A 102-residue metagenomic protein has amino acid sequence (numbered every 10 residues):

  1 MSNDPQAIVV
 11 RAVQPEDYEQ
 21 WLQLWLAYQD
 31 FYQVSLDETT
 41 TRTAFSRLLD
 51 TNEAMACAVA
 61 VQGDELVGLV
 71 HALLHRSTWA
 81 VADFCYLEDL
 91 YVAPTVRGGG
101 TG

Functional and structural regions predicted by a protein language model:
M1-Q6: Basic/polar N-terminal segments that are highly enriched at the extreme N-terminus, encompassing both cleavable
V9-Q23: A short beta-loop-alpha structural element at the N-terminal edge of CoA-dependent acyl/N-acetyltransferase catalytic
L22-R47: Conserved GNAT-fold acetyl-CoA-binding loop/helix
R47-V59: A short helix-loop-beta-strand connector motif used in the catalytic cores of GNAT acetyltransferases and, in some
C57-V59, E65-L74, Y86: Conserved beta-strand in the GNAT
A82-P94: Conserved acetyl-CoA binding element of GNAT-fold acetyltransferases
V96, G100-T101: Conserved acetyl-CoA pyrophosphate-binding loop and the N-cap/start of the following alpha-helix in GNAT-like
